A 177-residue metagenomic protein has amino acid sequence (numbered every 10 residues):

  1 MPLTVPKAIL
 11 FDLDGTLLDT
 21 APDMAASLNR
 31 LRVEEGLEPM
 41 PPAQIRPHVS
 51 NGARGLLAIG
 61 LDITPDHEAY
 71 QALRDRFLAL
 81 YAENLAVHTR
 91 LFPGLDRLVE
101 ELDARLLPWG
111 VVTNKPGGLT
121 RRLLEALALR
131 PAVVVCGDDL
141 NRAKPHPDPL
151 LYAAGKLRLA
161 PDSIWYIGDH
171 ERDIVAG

Functional and structural regions predicted by a protein language model:
P2, V112, R142: Residue-level marker of regulatory loop/turn positions in helix-turn-helix DNA-binding domains and in histidine
P2-R97, A104-R105, P116-R121, R130: N-terminal helical cap/lid subdomain that shapes the substrate entry/recognition surface in HAD-like hydrolases
L10-D12, V112, I167: Generic enzyme active-site microenvironment
V87-R90, P116-A176: Substrate-recognition "cap/lid" segment bordering the active-site pocket of phosphatases
D96-A104, A154, I174-V175: Surface-exposed amphipathic alpha-helices with a cationic face
